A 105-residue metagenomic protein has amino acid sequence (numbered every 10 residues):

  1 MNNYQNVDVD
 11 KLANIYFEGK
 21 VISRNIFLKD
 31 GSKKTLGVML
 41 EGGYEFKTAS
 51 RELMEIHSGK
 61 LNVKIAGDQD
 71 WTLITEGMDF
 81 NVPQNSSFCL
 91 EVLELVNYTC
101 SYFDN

Functional and structural regions predicted by a protein language model:
M1-G31: A short, N-terminal "cap"/entry segment at the start of jelly-roll beta-barrel domains of the cupin/DSBH fold
F17, Y44-F46, K64: Short loop/turn motifs at secondary-structure junctions and domain boundaries
F27-A49, D79-Q84: Conserved short histidine dyad/triad with adjacent acidic residue
T35, E45, N62, C89 (+1 more regions): General beta-strand recognition
V38, T48, I65, V92 (+1 more regions): Residue-level recognition of conserved beta-strand positions in structured domain cores
T48-V63: Short, conserved beta-strand element in jelly-roll/cupin
D68-F88: Short acidic-glycine-tyrosine-enriched beta hairpin
P83-N105: Ligand-binding loop in jelly-roll beta-barrel domains
